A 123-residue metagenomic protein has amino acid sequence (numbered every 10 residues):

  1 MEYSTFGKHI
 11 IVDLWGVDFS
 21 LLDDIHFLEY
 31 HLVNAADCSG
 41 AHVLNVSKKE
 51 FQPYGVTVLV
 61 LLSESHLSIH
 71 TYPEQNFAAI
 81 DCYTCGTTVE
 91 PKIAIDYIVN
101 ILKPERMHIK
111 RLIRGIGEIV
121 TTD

Functional and structural regions predicted by a protein language model:
M1-D123: Polybasic/polar functional segments that serve as interface/processing modules
